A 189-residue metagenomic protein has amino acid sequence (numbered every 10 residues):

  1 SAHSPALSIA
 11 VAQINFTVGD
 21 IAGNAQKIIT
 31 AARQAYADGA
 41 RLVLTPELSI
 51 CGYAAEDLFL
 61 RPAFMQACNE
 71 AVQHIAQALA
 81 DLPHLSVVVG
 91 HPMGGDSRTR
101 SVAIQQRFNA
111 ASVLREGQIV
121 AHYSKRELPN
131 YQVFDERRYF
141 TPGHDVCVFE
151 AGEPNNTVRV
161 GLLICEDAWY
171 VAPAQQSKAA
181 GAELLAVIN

Functional and structural regions predicted by a protein language model:
S1-N189: Enzyme catalytic cores with a strong preference for nitrogen-chemistry domains
